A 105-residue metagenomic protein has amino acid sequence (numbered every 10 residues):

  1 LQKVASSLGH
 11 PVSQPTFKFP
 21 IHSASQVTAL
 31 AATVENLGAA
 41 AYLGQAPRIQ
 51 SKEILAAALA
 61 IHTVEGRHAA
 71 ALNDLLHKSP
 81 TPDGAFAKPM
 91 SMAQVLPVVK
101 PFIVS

Functional and structural regions predicted by a protein language model:
L1-S105: All-alpha RGS (Regulator of G-protein Signaling) helical domain and cognate RGS-like helical scaffolds
